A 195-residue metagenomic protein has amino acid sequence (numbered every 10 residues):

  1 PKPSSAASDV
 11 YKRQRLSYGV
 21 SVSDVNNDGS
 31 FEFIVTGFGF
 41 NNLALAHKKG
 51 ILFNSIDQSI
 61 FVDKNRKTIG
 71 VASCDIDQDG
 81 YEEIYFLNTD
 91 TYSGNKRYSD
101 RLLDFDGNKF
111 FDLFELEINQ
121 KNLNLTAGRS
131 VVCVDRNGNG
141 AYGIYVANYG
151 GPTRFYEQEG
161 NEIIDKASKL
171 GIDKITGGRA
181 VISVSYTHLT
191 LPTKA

Functional and structural regions predicted by a protein language model:
P1-A7, Y11, H188-A195: Single conserved hydrophobic/aromatic residue that forms the stacking wall/gate of nucleotide- or nucleobase-binding
S5-R15, A46-R66, L103-T126, Y156-T176: Blade-edge motifs of beta-propeller repeat domains
S17-V25, T68-Q78, G128-R136, R179-Y186: Beta-propeller blade termini
N27-T36, Q78-L87, G138-A147, L189: Acidic/hydrophobic-patterned starts of short beta strands in beta-sheet-rich repeat architectures
G39-F40, S93-Y98, G150-G151: Short, solvent-exposed loop/turn segments at conserved positions within beta-propeller repeat blades
K64-L103: A generic tandem-repeat structural signature
A147, R154, D173-S185, L189: Beta-propeller domains
